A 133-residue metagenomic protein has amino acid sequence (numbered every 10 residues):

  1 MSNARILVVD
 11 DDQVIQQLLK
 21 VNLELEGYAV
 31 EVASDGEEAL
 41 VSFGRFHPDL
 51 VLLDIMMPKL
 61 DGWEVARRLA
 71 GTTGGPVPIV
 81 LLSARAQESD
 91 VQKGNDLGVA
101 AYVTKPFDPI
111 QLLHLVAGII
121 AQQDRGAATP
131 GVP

Functional and structural regions predicted by a protein language model:
Q17-L25: Charged docking surfaces used in two-component/phosphorelay signaling
G27-S34, S42: Short hydrophobic/Thr-rich beta-strand motif most characteristic of the beta2 strand and flanking loop of CheY-like
F46-L52: Active-site beta3 strand of CheY-like receiver
M57: Receiver (REC) domain active-site loop signature in two-component systems and cognate sites in sensor histidine kinases
A100: Short, glycine/charged-rich "phosphate-handling" switch motifs in NTP-dependent and phosphotransfer domains
F107-A117: C-terminal output helix
